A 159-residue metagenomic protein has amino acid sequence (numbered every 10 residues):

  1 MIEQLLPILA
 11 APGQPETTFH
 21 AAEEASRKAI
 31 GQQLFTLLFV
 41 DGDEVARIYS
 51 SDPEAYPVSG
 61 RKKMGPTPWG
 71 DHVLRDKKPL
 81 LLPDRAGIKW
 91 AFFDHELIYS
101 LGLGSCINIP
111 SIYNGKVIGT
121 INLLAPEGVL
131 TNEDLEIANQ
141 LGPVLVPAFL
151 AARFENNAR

Functional and structural regions predicted by a protein language model:
M1-I8, L74-P79: Bateman (tandem CBS) regulatory domains
I2, A125-R159: Juxtadomain coupling helices with adjacent low-complexity linkers
Q4-I8, Q14-L37: Amphipathic alpha-helical coiled-coil segments that mediate homodimerization and allosteric signal transmission
L34, H95, N108, T120: Short hydrophobic/aromatic beta-strand element in the GNAT-like acyltransferase core that lines or flanks the acyl-donor
L37-P57: GAF sensory/regulatory domain recognition with acknowledged cross-activation on helical regulatory dimers
A55-W90, Y99: Regulatory sensory and allosteric helical modules in signal-transduction proteins and certain transcription factors
S105-I112: A short, aliphatic-rich beta-strand micro-motif
I112-A125: Sensory-domain boundary capping and coupling elements
